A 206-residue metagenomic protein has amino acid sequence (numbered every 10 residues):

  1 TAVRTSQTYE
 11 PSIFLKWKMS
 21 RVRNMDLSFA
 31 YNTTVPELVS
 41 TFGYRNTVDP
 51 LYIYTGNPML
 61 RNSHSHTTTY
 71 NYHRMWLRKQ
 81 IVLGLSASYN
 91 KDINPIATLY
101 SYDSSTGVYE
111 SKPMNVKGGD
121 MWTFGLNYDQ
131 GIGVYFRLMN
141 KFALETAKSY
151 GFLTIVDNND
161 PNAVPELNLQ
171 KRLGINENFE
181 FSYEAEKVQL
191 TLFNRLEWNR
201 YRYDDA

Functional and structural regions predicted by a protein language model:
T1-A206: Exposed, low-structure sequence patches enriched in small/polar residues
